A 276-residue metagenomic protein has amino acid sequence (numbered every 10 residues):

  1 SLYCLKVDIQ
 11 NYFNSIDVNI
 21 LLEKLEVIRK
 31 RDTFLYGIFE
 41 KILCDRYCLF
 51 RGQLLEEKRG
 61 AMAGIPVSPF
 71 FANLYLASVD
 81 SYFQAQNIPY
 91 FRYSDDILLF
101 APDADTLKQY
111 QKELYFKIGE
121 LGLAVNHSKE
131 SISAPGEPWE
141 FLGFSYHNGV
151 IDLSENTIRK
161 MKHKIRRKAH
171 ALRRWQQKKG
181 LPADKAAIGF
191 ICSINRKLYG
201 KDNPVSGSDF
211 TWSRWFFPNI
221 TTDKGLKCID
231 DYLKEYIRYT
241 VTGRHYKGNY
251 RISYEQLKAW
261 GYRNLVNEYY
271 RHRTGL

Functional and structural regions predicted by a protein language model:
S1-S94, L98-P138: Conserved polymerase palm-domain catalytic core
E56, S81, K108, P135-L276: Right-hand nucleic-acid polymerase module
